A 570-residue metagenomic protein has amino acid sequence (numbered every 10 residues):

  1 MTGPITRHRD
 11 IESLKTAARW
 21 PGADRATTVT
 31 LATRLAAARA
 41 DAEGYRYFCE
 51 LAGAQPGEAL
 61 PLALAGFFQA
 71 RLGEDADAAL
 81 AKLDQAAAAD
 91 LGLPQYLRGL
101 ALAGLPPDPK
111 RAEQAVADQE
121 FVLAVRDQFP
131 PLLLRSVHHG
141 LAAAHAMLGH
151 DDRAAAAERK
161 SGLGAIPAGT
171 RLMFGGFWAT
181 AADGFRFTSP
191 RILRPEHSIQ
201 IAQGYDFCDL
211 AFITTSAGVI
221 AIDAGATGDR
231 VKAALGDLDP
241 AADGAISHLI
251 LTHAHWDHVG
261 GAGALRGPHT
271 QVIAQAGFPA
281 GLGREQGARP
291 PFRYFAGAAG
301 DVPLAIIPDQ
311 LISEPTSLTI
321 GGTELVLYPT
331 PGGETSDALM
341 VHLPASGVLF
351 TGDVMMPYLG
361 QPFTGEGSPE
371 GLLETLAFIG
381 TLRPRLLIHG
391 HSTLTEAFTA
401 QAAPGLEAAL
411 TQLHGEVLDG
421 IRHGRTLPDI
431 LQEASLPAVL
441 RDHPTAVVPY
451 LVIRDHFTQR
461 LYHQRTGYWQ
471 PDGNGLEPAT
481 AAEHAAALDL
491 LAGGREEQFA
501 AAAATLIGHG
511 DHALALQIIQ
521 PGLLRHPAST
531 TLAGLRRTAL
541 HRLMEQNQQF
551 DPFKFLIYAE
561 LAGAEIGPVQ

Functional and structural regions predicted by a protein language model:
K15-A23, E50-E58, Q85-L91, L123-L134 (+1 more regions): Flexible helix-coil transition and linker loops at the boundaries of alpha-helical arrays
A32, A36-R39, G66, A70-E74 (+3 more regions): Short coil/turn linking the two alpha-helices of tandem helical-hairpin repeats
T188-A241, L339-G352: Conserved beta-strand hairpin/beta-sheet module of binuclear metal-dependent hydrolase folds, prominently
V219-I220, A224-G228, S317, E324-I421: Metallo-beta-lactamase
G236-S313, S317-T319, A338, L540-R542: Active-site HxH/HxHxD metal-binding segment of metal-dependent hydrolases
E370-D429, E433-Q464, Y468, A533 (+1 more regions): Divalent-metal (often Zn2+) His-rich catalytic cores of metallo-beta-lactamase-fold enzymes
